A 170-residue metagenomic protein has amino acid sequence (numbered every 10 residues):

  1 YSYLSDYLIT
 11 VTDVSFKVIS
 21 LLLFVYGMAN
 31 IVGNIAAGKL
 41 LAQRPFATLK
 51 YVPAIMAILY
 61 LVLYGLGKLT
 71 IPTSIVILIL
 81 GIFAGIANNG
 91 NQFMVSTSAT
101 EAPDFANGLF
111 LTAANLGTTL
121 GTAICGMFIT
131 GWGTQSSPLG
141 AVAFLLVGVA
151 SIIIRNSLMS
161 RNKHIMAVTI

Functional and structural regions predicted by a protein language model:
Y1-L23: Extracytoplasmic gate region of multi-pass secondary transporters
D6, G85-S98, L111: Intracellular helix-loop hinge segments at the cytoplasmic ends of transmembrane helices in 12-TM rocker-switch-type
F24-M28, N115-G117: Short hydrophobic/small-residue motifs within alpha-helical transmembrane segments of multi-pass transporter-like
V32-F46, I129-T130: Helix-to-loop junctions at the C-terminal end of transmembrane segments in multipass secondary transporters
P45-N91: C-terminal transmembrane helical hairpin of 12-TM major facilitator-type secondary transporters
T97-T134, G140-A141: A late C-terminal transmembrane helix in Major Facilitator Superfamily
V142-I170: Multi-pass alpha-helical transporter architecture, strongest for 12-TM Major Facilitator/SLC carriers used
